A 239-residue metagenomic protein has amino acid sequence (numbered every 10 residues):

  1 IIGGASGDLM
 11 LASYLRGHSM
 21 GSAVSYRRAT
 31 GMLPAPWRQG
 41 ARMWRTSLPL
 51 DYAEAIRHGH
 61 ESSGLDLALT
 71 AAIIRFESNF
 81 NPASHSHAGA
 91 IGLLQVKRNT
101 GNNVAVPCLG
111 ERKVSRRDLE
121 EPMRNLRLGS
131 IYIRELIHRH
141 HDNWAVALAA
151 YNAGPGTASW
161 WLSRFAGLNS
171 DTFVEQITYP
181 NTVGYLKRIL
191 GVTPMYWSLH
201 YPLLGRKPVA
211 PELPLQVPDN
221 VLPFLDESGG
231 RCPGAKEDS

Functional and structural regions predicted by a protein language model:
I1-S239: Catalytic glycan-binding domains that act on GlcNAc-containing polysaccharides
